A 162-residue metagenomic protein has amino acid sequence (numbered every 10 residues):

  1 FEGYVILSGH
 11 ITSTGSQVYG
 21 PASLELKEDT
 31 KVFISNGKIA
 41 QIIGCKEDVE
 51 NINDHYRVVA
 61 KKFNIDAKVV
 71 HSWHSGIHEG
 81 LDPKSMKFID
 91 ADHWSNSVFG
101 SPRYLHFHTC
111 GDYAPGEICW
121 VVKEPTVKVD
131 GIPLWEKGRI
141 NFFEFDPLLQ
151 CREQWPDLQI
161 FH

Functional and structural regions predicted by a protein language model:
F1-H162: Metal/cofactor-centered catalytic core regions of large enzymes
